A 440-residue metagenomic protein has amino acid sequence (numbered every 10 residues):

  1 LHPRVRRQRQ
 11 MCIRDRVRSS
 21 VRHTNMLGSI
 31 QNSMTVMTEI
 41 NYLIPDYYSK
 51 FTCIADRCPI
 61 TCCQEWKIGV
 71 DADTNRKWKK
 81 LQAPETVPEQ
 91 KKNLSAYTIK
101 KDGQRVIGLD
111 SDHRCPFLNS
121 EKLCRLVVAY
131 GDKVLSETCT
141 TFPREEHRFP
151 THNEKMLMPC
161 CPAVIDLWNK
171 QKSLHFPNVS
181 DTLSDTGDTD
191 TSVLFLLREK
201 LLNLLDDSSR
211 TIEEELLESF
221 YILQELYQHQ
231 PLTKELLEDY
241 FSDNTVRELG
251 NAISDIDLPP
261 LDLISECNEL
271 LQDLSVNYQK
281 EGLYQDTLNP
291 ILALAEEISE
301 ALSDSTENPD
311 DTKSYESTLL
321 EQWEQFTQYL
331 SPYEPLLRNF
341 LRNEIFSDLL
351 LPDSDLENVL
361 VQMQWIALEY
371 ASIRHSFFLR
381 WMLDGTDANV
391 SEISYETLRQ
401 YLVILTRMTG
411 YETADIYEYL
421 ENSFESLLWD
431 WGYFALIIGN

Functional and structural regions predicted by a protein language model:
L1-R16: Single conserved hydrophobic/aromatic residue that forms the stacking wall/gate of nucleotide- or nucleobase-binding
S19-S20, S29, S33: Serine residues within intrinsically disordered or low-complexity segments
M34-K122, L126-S136, T140-V179: N-terminal cysteine/histidine-rich coordination modules
W66, V127-G131, F149, T186-T189 (+2 more regions): Conserved aromatic-histidine-acidic binding/catalytic patches
A163-R247: Charged, amphipathic alpha-helical linkers/stalks
I212-N440: Hydrophobic, aromatic-lined core segments that form the binding pocket/scaffold for planar heteroaromatic ligands
